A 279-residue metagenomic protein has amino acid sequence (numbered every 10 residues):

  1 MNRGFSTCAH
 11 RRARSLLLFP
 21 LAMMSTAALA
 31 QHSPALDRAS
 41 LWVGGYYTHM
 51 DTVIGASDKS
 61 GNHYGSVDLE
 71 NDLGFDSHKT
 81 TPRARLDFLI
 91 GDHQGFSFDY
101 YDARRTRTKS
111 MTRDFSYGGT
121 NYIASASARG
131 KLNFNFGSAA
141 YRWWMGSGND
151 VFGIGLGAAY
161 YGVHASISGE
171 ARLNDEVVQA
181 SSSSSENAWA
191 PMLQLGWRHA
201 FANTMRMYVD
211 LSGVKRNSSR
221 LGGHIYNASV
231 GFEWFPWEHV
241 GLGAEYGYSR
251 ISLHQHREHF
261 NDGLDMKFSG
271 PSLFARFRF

Functional and structural regions predicted by a protein language model:
M1-D37: Cleavable N-terminal export/targeting peptides
A30-A103, G270-S272, R276-R278: Short glycine/proline- and aromatic-enriched beta-strand/turn motifs that initiate or cap beta-hairpins
V43, A84-F88, A139-W143, L156-A158 (+4 more regions): Residues on the lipid-exposed face of transmembrane beta-strands in outer-membrane beta-barrel proteins
V43-Y47, F98-D102, I154-Y160, W197 (+3 more regions): Transmembrane beta-barrel strands of outer-membrane/channel proteins
D51-K79, D102-N135, Y161-A188, R216-R220 (+1 more regions): Extracellular/periplasm-exposed beta-strand and loop segments of Gram-negative cell-envelope proteins, dominated by
T81, A188-Q194, G223-G231, G241 (+1 more regions): Transmembrane beta-barrel architecture of outer membranes
H93-F96, N149-F152, N203-M207, E238-L242: Repeated loop/turn-to-beta-strand initiation elements of outer-membrane beta-barrel proteins
G148, V214-I225: Solvent-exposed loop/turn segments connecting transmembrane beta-strands in outer-membrane beta-barrel proteins
